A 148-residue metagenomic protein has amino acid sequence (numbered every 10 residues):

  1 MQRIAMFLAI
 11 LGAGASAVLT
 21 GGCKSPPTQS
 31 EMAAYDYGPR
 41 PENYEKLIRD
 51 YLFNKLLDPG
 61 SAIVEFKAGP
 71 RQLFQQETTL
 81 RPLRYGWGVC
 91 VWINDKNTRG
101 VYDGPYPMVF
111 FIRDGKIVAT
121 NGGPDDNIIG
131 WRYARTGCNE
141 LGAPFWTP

Functional and structural regions predicted by a protein language model:
M1-A9: Bacterial N-terminal signal peptides that target proteins for export
L19-G22: C-terminal motif of bacterial Sec signal peptides marking the signal peptidase cleavage site
K24-P148: Cystatin/cathelin-like cysteine-protease inhibitor module
